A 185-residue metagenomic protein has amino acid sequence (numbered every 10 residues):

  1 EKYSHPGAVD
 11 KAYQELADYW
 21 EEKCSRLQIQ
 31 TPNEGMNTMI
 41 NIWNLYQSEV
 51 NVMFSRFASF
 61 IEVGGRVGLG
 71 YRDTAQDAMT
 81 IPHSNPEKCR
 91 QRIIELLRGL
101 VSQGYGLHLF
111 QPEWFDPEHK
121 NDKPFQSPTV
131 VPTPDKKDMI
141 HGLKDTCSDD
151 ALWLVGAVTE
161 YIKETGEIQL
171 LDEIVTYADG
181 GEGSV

Functional and structural regions predicted by a protein language model:
E1-G68, G180-V185: Acidic/polar, glycine-enriched structural segments that form the non-catalytic walls/loops of the carbohydrate-binding
V67-G70, C147: Aromatic-acidic/polar surface patches that form glycan- and anion
T74, A78-V185: Aromatic-rich carbohydrate-recognition surfaces in CAZymes
